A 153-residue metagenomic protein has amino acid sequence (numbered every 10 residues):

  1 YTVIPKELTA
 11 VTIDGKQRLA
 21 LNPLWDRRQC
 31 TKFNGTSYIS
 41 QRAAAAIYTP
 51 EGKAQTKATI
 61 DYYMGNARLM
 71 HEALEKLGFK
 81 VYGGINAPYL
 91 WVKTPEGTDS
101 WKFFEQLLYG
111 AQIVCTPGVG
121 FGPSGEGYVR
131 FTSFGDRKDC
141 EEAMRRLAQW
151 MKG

Functional and structural regions predicted by a protein language model:
Y1-G153: PLP-dependent class I/II
